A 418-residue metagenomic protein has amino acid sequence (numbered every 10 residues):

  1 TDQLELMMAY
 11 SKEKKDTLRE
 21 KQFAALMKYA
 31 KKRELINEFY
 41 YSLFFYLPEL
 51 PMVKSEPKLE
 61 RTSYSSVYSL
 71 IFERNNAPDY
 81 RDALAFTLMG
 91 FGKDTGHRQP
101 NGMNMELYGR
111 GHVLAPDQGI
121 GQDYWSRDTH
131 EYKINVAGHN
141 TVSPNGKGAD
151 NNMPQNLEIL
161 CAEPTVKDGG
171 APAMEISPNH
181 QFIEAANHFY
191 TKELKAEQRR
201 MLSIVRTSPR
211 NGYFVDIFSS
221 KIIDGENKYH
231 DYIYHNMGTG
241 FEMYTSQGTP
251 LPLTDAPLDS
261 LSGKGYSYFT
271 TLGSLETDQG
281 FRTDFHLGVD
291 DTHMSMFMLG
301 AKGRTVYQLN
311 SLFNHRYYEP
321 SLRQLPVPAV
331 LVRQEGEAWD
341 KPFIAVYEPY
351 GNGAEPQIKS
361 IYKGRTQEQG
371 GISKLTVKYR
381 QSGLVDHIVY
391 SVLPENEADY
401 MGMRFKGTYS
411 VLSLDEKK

Functional and structural regions predicted by a protein language model:
T1-K31, G280-G288, S295: Aromatic (Trp/Tyr) and acidic
T17, K21-L251, E337-W339, V346-G353 (+1 more regions): Catalytic and substrate-binding regions of extracellular carbohydrate-active enzymes, especially polysaccharide lyases
K31, V330-K418: Non-catalytic terminal regions with compositionally biased, polar/charged low complexity
H97-N101, K195-A196, N211-G212, E226 (+1 more regions): Short glycine/proline-enriched turns and hinge-like loops at secondary-structure junctions
Q181-A186, F281-F285, G371-R380: Short, hydrophobic/proline-enriched secondary-structure or compact coil segments at domain edges
Y232-Y234, F285, M294-R316, K341-N352: Short, hydrophobic/aromatic-enriched beta-strand segments in well-ordered soluble domains
I233-G300: Polysaccharide-binding surfaces and accessory modules of carbohydrate-active proteins
E319-L322: Edge strands and adjacent loops of beta-rich recognition modules
